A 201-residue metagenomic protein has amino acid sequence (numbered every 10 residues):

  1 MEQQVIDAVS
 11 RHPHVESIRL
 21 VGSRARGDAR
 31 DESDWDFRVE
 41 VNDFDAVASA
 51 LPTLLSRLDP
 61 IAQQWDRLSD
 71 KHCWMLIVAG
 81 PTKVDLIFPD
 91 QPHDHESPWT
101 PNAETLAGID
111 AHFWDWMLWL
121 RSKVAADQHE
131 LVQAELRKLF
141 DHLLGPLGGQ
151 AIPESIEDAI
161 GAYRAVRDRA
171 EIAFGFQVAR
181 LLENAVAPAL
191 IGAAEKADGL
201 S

Functional and structural regions predicted by a protein language model:
M1-P13, R24-G27, E32, V39-L86: Metal-dependent nucleotidyltransferase catalytic core
N42, P89-Q91, R137: Histidine- and/or cysteine-centered catalytic micro-motif in compact active-site loops
S56, K71-C73, S97, P153-I156: Short, intrinsically disordered/low-complexity patches at protein termini and at juxtamembrane boundaries
D90-G108: A short, charged helix-loop
E104-S201: Conserved nucleotidyltransferase catalytic core and NTase-mimicking acidic/glycine-rich helix/loop elements in nucleic
